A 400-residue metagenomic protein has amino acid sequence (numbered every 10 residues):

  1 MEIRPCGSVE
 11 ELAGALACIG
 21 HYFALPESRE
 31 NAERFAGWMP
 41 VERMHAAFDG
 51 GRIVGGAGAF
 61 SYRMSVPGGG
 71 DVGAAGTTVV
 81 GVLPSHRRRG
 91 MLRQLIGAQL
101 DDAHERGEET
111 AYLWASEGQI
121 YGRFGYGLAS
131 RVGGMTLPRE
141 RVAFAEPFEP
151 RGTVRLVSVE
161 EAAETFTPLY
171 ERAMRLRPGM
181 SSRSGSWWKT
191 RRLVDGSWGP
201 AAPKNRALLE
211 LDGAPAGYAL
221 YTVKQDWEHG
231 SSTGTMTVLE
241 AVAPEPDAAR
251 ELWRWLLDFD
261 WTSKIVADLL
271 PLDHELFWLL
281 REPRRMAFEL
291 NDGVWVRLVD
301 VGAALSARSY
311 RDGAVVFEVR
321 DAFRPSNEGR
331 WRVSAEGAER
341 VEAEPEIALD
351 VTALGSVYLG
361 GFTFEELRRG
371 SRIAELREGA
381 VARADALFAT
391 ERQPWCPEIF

Functional and structural regions predicted by a protein language model:
M1-A13, D49, P67, A145-F400: Intrinsically disordered, low-complexity, positively biased terminal segments
V9-L83, R87, S130-E146, E228-T235 (+3 more regions): Conserved acyl-donor/pantetheine-binding loop and adjacent beta-alpha core of acyl/acetyltransferases and related
I19-A24, L100, F388-A389: Short amphipathic alpha-helical segments enriched in leucine
F23, A103, G125, M174 (+1 more regions): A generic secondary-structure signal for well-formed alpha-helical elements
A57, G127, A219-Y221: Short hydrophobic beta-strand motif reused across regulatory alpha/beta modules
G73-G76, G107-E109, W261: Short loop/turn motifs at secondary-structure junctions
V79-H104, E245-L257: Conserved acetyl-CoA-binding loop-helix of GNAT-fold acetyltransferases
H104-E109, W114-M135, E251, L272-A287: Conserved active-site alpha-helix within GNAT-family acetyltransferase domains
